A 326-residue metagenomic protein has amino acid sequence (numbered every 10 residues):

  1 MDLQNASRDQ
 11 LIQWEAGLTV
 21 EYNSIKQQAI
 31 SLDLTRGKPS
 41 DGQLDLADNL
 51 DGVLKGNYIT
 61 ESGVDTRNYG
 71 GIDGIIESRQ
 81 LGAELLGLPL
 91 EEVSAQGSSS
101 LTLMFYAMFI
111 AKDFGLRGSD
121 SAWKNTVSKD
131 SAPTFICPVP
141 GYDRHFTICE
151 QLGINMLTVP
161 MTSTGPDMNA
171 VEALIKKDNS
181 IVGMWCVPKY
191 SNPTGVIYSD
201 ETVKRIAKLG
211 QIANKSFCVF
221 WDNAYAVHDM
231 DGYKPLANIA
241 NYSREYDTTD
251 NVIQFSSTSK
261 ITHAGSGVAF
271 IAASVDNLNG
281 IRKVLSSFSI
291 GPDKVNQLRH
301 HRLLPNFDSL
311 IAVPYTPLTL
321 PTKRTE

Functional and structural regions predicted by a protein language model:
D2-D73, E77-E84: N-terminal "arm"/small-domain region of PLP-dependent enzymes with the aminotransferase-like
Q43-D48, I148, M230-K234, G265-V268: Short aromatic-enriched loop/helix-cap "lid" or pocket-rim segments at secondary-structure transitions that line
I59, V64-K215, A226-D247: Conserved core of the PLP fold type I
Q96, R244-Y315: Conserved core segment of the aminotransferase class I/II
G183, C218-V219, I253: Hydrophobic "anchor" residues on beta-strands that sit immediately upstream of conserved functional sites
N223: Walker B catalytic acidic pair
Y315-T322: Conserved small/polar residues in nucleotide/adenosyl-binding loops
